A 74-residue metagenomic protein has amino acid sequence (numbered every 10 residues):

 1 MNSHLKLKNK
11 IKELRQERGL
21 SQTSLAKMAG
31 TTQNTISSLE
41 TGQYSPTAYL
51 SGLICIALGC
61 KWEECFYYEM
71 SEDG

Functional and structural regions predicted by a protein language model:
M1-E17: A short, Lys/Arg-rich alpha-helix, primarily the initiator
K12, Q16, G30, T41 (+1 more regions): Residue-level detection of the helix-turn-helix DNA-binding "recognition helix"
Q16, K27, I56: Alpha-helical residues within the helix-turn-helix
G19-S38: Short alpha-helical DNA-recognition segment
Q22, Q33, Q43-Y44, W62: The DNA-contacting recognition helix of HTH DNA-binding domains and analogous helical DNA-recognition elements
Y49-E64: DNA major-groove recognition helix of helix-turn-helix/homeodomain DNA-binding modules
F66-G74: Short, charged recognition helix plus adjacent turn of helix-turn-helix-like nucleic-acid-binding domains
